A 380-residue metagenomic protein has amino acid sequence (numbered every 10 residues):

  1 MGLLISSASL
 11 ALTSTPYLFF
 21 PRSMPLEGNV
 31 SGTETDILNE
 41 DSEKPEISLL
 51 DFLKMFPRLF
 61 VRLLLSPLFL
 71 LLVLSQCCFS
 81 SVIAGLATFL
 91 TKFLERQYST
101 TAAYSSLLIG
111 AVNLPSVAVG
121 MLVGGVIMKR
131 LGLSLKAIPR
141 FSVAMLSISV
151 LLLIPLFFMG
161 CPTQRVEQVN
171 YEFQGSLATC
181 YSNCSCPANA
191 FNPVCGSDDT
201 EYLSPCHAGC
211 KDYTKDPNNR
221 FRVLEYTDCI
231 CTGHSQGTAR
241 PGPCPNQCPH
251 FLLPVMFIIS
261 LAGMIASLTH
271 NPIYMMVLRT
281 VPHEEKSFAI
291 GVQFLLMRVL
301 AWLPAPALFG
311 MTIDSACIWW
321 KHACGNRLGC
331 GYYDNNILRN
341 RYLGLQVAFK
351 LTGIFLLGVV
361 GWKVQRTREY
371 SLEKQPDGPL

Functional and structural regions predicted by a protein language model:
M1-P67, E95-Q97, T101, S106-E284 (+2 more regions): Disordered extramembrane loops and terminal tails of multipass alpha-helical membrane proteins
L72-C77, I259: Residue-level signature of transmembrane alpha-helical cores of multipass secondary-active transporters and flippases
S75, L108-V112, V292-L296: Hydrophobic alpha-helical segments of secondary membrane carriers
F79-A87, T269-H270: Conserved extracellular-gate-facing transmembrane-helix segments in secondary transporters
T91: Generic structural marker for isolated residues within well-ordered, non-membrane alpha-helices of soluble domains
